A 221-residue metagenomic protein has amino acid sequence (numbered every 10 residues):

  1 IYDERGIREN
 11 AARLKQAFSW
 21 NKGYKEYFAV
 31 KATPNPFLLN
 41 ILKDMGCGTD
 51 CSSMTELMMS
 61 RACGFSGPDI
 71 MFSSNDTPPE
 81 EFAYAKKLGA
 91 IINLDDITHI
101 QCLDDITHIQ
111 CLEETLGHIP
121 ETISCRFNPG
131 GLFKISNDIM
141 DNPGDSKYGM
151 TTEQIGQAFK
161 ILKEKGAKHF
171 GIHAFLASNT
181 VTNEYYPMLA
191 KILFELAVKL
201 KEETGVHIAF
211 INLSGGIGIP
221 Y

Functional and structural regions predicted by a protein language model:
I1-I91, I97-C102, I106-E121, K160-E164 (+4 more regions): A charged N-terminal "starter" segment
G6, D95, M150, Q154: Soluble or luminal CAZymes and related metallo-dependent hydrolases
I70-N75, N128, A177-S178: A signal for specific C-terminal beta-sheet/loop modules enriched in small/flexible residues with GP/PG/PP motifs
T122-N128: ATP-grasp fold ATP-binding core
P129-Y221: Active-site loop/helix belt of alpha/beta enzymes
